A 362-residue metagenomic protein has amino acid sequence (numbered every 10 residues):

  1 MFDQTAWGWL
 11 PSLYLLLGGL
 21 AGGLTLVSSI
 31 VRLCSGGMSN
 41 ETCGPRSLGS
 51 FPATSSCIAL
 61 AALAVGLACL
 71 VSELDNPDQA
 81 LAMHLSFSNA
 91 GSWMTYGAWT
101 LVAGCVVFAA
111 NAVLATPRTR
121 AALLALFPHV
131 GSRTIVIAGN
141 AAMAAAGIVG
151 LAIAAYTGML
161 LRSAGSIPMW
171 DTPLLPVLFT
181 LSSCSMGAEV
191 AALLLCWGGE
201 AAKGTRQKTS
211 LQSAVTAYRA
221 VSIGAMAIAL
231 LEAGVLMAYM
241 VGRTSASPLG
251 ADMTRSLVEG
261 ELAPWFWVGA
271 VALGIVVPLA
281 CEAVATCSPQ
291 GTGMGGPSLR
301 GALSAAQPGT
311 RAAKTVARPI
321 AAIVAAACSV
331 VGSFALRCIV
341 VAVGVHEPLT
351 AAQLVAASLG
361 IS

Functional and structural regions predicted by a protein language model:
M1-P11, N40-R46, L74-T95, T157-L178 (+2 more regions): Membrane-interface interhelical loops and short amphipathic "cap" helices that link adjacent transmembrane segments
D3-A6, L16-L20: Short, extreme N-terminal leader segments that mark the start of a protein/domain
G8-W9, C43-L60, M94-W99, R133-A144 (+2 more regions): Alpha-helical transmembrane segments and their helix-start/interface "positive-inside/aromatic belt" motifs in integral
L15-L17, C34, S39-N40, V102 (+3 more regions): Long, contiguous internal "core" modules enriched in hydrophobic/ aromatic residues
L20, L24-V107: Membrane helical hairpin/interfacial module
V324-V343: Final/C-terminal transmembrane alpha-helix of multipass membrane proteins
